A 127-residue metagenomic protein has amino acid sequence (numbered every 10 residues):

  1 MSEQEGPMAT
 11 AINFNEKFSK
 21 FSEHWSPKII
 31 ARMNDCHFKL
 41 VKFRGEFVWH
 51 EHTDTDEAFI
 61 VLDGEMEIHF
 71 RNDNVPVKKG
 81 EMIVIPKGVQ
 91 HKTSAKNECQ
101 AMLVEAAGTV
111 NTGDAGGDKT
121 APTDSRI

Functional and structural regions predicted by a protein language model:
M1-K39, G116-I127: A short, N-terminal "cap"/entry segment at the start of jelly-roll beta-barrel domains of the cupin/DSBH fold
E23-H24, H37-T53: Conserved short histidine dyad/triad with adjacent acidic residue
N34, L62-D63, K78-K79, N97: A cytosolic small-molecule/anion-sensing beta-strand core signal
D35-H37, R44-E46, E65-E67, N74 (+1 more regions): Short, charged/polar surface micro-motifs in flexible loops or helix N-caps
C36-F38, D56, C99: Change "...and in nucleic-acid phosphodiester-cleaving endonucleases..." to "...and in nucleic-acid processing enzymes
K42-F43, H52-H69, V104: Short, conserved beta-strand element in jelly-roll/cupin
R71-K87: Short acidic-glycine-tyrosine-enriched beta hairpin
K87-G116: Ligand-binding loop in jelly-roll beta-barrel domains
